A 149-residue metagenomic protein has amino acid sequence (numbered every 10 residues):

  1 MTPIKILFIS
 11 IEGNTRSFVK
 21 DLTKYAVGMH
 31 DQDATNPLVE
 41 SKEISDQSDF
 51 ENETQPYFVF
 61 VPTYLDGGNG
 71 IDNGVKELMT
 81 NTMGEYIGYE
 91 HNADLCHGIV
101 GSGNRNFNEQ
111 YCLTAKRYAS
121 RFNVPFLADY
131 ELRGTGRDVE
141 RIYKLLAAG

Functional and structural regions predicted by a protein language model:
M1-K76, T80-N81: N-terminal beta1-alpha1-beta2 submodule of the flavodoxin-like/Rossmannoid cofactor-binding fold
Q55-G149: FMN-binding flavodoxin-like domain, especially the glycine-rich phosphate-binding loop
